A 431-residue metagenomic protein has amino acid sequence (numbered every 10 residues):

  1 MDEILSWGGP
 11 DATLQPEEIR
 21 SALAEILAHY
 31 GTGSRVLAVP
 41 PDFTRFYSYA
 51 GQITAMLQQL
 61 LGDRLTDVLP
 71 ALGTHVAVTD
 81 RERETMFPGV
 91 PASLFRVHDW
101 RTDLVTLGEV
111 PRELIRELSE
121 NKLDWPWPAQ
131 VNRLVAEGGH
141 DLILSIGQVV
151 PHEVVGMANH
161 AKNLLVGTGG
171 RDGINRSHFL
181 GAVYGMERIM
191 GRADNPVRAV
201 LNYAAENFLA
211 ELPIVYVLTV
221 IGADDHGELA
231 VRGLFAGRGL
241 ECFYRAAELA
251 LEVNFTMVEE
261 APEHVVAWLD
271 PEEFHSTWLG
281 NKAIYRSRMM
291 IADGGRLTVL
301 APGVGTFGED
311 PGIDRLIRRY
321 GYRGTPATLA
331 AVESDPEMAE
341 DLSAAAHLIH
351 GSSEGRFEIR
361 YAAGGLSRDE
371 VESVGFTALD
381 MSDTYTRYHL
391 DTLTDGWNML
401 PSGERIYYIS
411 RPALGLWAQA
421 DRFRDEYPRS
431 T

Functional and structural regions predicted by a protein language model:
M1-E18: N-terminal amphipathic/basic leader segments beginning at the initiator methionine
T13-R20, E354-T431: Extended hydrophobic packing segments that form well-structured cores
A22-L37, L61-G62, E137-G139, F255-H264 (+1 more regions): Glycine-rich phosphate/diphosphate-binding loops that line cofactor/substrate pockets in enzymes
R35-F46, L69-G73, S145, V265-W268: Short glycine-rich or small-residue beta-strand-to-loop segments that form or flank ligand, phosphate, metal/Fe-S
R45-R64, G280-I291: Histidine-anchored nucleotide/phosphate-binding helix
D67-R116, G321-E340: Long, charge-dense
R96-V97, R101-A261, M289: Conserved, well-structured core segments that form the ligand-binding/active-site neighborhood of functional domains
F274-R368: C-terminal catalytic subdomain
